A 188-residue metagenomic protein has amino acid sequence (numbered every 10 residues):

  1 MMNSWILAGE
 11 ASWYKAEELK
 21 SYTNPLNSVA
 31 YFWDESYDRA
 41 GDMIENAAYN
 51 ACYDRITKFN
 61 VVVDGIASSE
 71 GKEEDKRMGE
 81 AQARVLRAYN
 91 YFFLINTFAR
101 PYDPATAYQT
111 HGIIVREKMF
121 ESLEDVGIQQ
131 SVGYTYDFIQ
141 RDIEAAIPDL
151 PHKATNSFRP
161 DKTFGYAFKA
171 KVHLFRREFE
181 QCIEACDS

Functional and structural regions predicted by a protein language model:
M1-Y14: Acidic, glycine-rich segments characteristic of secretory precursors and extracytoplasmic regions
M2-W5, I183-S188: Hydrophobic-face positions in mid-chain alpha helices that act as interaction patches
P25-F98, V126, Q130-G133, I147-T155: Conserved, well-structured interaction surfaces
I56-F59, Y136, I143, C186: Inward-facing hydrophobic residues that define packing positions of alpha-helical scaffold repeats
R84, Y166-H173: TPR/Sel1-like alpha-solenoid repeat signature
F98-G133, D137: Short coil/linker segments at helix-helix boundaries
